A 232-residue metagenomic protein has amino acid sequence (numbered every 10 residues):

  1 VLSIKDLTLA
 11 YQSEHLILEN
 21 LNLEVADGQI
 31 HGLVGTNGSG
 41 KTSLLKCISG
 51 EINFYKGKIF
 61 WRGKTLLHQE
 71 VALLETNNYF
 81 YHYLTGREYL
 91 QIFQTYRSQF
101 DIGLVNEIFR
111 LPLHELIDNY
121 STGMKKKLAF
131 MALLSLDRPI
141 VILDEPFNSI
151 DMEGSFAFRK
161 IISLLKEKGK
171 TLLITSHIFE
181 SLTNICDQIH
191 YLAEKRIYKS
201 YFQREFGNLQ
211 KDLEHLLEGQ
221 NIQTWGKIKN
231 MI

Functional and structural regions predicted by a protein language model:
L2, I17-L18: Conserved structural motif at the start of ABC-family nucleotide-binding domains
V34-T36: The feature captures the beta-strand-to-loop junction immediately N-terminal to the Walker
S49: Helix-to-loop junction immediately C-terminal to a conserved catalytic motif
F54-Q69: Conserved ABC transporter NBD signature motif
N78-N119, L128: ABC-family P-loop ATPase nucleotide-binding domains
V141-E145: Catalytic Walker B motif of ABC-type/P-loop ATPase nucleotide-binding domains
T175-H177: H-loop/switch region of ABC-family ATPase nucleotide-binding domains
I189-F202: H-loop (His-switch) and adjacent beta-strand-loop-beta switch element of ABC-type ATPase nucleotide-binding domains
